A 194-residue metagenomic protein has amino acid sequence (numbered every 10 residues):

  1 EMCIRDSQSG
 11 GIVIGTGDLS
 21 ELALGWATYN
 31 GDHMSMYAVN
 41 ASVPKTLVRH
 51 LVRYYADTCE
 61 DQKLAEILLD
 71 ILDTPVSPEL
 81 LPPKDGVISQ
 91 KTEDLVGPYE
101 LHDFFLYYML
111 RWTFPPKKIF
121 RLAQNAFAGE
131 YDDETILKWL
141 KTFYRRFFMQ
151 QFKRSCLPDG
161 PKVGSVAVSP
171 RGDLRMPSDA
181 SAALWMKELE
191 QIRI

Functional and structural regions predicted by a protein language model:
E1, R5-I194: ATP/NTP-dependent adenylation/nucleotidyl-transfer catalytic domains that generate, transfer, or process NMP-activated
